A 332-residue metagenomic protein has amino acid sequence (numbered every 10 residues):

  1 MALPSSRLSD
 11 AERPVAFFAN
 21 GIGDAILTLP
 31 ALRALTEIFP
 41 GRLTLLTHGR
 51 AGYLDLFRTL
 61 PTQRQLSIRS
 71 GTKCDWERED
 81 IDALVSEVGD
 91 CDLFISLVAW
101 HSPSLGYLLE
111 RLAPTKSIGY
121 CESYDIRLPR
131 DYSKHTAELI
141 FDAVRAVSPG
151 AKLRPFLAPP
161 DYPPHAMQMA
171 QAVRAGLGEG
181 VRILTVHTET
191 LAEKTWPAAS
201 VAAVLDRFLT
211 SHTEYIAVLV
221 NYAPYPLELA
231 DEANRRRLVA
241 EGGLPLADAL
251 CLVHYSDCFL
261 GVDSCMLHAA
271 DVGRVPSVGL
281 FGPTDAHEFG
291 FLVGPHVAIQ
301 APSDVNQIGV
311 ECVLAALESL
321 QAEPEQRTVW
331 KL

Functional and structural regions predicted by a protein language model:
M1-L332: Catalytic machinery of carbohydrate-active enzymes, primarily nucleotide-sugar-dependent glycosyltransferases
